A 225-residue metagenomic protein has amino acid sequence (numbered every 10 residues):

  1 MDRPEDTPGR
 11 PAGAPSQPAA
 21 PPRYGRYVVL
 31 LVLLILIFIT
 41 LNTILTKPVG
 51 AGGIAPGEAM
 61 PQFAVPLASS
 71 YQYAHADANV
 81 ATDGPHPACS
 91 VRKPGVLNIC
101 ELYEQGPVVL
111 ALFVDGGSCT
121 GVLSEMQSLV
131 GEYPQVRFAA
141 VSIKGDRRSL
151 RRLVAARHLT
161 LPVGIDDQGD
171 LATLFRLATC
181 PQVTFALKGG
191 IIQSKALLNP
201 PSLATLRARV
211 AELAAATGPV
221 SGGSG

Functional and structural regions predicted by a protein language model:
M1-D83, G225: N-terminal targeting signals for export/organelle localization
Q72, S118, R147-R148, I192 (+1 more regions): Flexible, glycine-rich phosphate/dinucleotide-binding loops and adjacent beta-alpha linkers at cofactor/substrate
A76-M126: Short active-site neighborhood of thiol/selenol oxidoreductases, capturing the structured segment around
E104-R157, Q168-A172, S224: Structural microenvironment flanking redox-active thiols in thiol-disulfide oxidoreductases
Q105, A155-L159, D167-A215: Thiol/disulfide oxidoreductase modules built on the thioredoxin-like
R137, P162-V163: Conserved beta-strand segments of alpha/beta enzyme cores
A211-G225: Short, low-complexity, Pro/Ser/Thr/Gly-rich segments in the mature regions of secreted, periplasmic
